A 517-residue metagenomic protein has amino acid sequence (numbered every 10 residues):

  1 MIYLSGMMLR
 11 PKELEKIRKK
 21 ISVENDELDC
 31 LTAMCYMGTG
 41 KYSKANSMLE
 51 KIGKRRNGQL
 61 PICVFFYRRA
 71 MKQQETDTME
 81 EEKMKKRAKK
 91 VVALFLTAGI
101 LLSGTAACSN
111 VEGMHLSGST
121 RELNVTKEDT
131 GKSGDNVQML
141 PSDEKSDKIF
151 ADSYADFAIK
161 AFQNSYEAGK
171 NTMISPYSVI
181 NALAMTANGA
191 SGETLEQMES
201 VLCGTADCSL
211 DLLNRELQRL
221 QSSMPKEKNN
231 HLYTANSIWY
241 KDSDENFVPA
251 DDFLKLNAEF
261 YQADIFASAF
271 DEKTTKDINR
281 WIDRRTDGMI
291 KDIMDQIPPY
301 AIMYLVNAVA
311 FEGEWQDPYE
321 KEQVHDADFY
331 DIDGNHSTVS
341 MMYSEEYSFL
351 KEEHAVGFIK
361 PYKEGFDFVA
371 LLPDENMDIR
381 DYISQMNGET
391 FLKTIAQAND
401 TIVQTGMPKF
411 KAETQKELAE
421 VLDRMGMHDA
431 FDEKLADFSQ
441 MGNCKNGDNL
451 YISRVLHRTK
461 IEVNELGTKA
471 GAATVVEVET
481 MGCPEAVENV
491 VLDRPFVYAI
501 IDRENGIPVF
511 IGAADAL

Functional and structural regions predicted by a protein language model:
M1, V23-L31, R55-F66: Generic helix N-cap/helix-start motif at coil->alpha-helix transitions
L4, C35, Y67-K72: Residue-level signature for tetratricopeptide repeat
R10-S22, S43-I52, T76-T78, K83: Alpha-helical repeat scaffolds
C35-Y36, M48: TPR/Sel1-like alpha-solenoid repeat signature
M79-F270: Detector for small/aliphatic-rich hydrophobic stretches
S117-N124, G169, C208-N376, A396-P484: Non-catalytic, conformational "gating/processing" segments within enzyme and secreted inhibitor domains
H457-T459, N464-L517: C-terminal soluble interaction/assembly domains
